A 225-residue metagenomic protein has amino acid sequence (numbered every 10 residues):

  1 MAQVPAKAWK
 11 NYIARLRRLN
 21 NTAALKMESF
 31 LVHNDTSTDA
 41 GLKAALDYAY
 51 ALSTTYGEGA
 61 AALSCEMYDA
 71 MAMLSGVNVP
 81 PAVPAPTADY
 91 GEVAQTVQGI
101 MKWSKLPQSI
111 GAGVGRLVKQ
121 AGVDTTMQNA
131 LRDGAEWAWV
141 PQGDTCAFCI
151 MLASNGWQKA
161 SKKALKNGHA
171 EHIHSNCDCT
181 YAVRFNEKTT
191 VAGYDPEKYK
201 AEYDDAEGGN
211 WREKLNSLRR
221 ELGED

Functional and structural regions predicted by a protein language model:
M1-H174, V183-D225: Domain-core detector
